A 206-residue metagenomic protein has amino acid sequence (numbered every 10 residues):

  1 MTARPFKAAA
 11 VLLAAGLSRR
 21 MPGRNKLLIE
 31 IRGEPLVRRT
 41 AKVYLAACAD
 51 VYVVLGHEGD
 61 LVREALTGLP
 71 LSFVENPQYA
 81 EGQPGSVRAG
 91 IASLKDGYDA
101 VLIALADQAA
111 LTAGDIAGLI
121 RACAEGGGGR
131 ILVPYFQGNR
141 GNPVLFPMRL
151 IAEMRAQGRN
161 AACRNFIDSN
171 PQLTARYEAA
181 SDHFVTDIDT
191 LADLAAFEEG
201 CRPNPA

Functional and structural regions predicted by a protein language model:
T2-F6, R155-A206: Conserved alpha/beta core of the MobA/IspD/sugar-nucleotide pyrophosphorylase nucleotidyltransferase superfamily
A3-G56, D60: N-terminal glycine-rich phosphate-binding loop and ensuing alpha1 helix
L12, N25, V37, G90 (+3 more regions): Residue-level signal for inorganic ion chemistry
R24, A47, T67-P70, N170: Short, structured coil segments at secondary-structure junctions
I31, V74-N76, P134, Y177-A179 (+1 more regions): Hydrophobic residues at beta-strand termini and immediately following loops that shape nucleotide-binding pockets
D60-L66: Acidic helix N-cap motif at the loop->helix transition within catalytic regions of sugar-transfer enzymes
P70-E81: Conserved donor nucleotide-binding strand/loop of the catalytic core
A80-M148, A152-E153: Conserved beta-loop-beta/alpha segment of the NTase-like Rossmann-fold superfamily that binds/positions NTPs
